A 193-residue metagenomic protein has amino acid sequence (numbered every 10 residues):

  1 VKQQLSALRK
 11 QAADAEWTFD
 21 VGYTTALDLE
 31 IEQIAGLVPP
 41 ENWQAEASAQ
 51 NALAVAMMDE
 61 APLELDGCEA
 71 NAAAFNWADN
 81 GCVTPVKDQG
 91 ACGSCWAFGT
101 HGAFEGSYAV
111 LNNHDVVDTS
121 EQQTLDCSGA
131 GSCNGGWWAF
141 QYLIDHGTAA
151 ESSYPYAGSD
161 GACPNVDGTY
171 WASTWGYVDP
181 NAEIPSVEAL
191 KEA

Functional and structural regions predicted by a protein language model:
V1-A193: Catalytic-core signature of thiol
